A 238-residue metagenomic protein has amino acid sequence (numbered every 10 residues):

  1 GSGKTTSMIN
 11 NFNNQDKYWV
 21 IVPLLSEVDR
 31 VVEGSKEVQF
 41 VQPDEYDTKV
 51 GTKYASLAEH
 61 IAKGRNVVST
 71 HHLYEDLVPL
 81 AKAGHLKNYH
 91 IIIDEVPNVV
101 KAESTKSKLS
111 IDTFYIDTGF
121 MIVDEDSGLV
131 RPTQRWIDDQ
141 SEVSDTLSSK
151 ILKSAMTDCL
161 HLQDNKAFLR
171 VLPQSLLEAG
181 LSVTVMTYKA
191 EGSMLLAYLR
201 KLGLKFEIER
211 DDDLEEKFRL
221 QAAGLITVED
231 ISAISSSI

Functional and structural regions predicted by a protein language model:
G3-K4: Conserved glycine(s) of the Walker
S7-E45, H72-L73: Conserved Walker A/P-loop ATP-binding site and its immediately adjacent core in helicase/helicase-like ATPase domains
K17-W19, G34-E45, R65-N66, A81-A83 (+2 more regions): Active-site regions of enzymes building and remodeling cell-envelope glycoconjugates
I21-L24, V68-H71, I93-E95, V185-Y188 (+2 more regions): Short His-Asn-centered micro-motif
E27-V31, V50, G192-M194: Short, charged/polar "capping" segments at the starts of alpha-helices and the immediately preceding loops
E37-D76: Inter-Walker segment of RecA-like/P-loop motor cores
L73-F206: Signature of the SF2 helicase/ATPase Hel1-core->accessory helical subdomain module
L181-V183, Y188-I238: Conserved helicase/translocase motor-coupling segment
